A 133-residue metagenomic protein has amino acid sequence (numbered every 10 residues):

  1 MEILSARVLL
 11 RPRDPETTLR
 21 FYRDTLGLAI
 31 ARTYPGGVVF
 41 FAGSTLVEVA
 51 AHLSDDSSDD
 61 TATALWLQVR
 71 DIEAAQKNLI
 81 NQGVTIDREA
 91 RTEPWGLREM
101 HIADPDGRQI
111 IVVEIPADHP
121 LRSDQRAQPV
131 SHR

Functional and structural regions predicted by a protein language model:
M1-T17, L46, T63-L65, P116-R133: N-terminal beta-strand motif that seeds the catalytic metal site of vicinal oxygen chelate
E2, L9-V47: Core segments of cupin and vicinal oxygen chelate
L4-R13, V38-F41, D56-Q82, R98-R108: Vicinal oxygen chelate
L26-A31, W66-Q68, E89-T92: Short linear motifs in intrinsically disordered
A29-A62, Q109-I115: Conserved short beta-strand elements that form part of the metal-binding/catalytic scaffold of enzyme active sites
I80-R133: Vicinal oxygen chelate
